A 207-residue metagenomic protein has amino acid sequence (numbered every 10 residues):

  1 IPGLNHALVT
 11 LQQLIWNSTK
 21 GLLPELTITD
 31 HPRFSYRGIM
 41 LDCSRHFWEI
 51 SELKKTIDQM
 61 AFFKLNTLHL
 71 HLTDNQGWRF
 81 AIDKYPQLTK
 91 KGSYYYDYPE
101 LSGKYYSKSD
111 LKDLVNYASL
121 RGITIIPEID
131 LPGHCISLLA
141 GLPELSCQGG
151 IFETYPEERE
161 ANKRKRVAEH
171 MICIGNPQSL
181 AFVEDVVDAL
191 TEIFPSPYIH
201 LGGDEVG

Functional and structural regions predicted by a protein language model:
I1-H200, G207: Feature activates predominantly on carbohydrate-active enzymes
